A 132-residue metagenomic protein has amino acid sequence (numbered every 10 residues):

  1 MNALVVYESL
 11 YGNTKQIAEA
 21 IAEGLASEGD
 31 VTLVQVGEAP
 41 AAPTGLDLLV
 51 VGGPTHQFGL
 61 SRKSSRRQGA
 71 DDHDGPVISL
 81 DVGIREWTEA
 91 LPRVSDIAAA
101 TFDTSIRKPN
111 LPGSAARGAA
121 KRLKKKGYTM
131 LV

Functional and structural regions predicted by a protein language model:
M1-E28: N-terminal beta1-alpha1 ligand-phosphate binding loop
T14, V31-T32, V82-I84: Short amphipathic alpha-helical surface micro-motifs
G29-L33, T129-V132: Short beta-strand elements in bilobed, periplasmic/extracellular small-molecule ligand-binding domains
V36-T129: Helix-loop-strand module that forms the ligand-binding subsite of alpha/beta enzymes
